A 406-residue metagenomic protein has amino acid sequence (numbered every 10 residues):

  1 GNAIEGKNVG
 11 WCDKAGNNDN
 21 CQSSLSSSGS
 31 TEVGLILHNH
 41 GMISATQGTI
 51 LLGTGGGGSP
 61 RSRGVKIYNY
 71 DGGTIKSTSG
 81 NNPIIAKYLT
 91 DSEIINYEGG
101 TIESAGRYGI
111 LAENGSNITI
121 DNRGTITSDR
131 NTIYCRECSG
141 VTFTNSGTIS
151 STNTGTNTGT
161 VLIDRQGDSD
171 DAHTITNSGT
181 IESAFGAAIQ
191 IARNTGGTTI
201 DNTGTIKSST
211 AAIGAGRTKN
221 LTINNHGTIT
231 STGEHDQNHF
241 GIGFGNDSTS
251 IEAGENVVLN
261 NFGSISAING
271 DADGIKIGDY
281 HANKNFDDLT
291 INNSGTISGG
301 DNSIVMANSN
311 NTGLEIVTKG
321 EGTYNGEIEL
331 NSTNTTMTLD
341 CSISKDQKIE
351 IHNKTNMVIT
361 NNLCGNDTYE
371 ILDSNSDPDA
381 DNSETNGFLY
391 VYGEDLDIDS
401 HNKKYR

Functional and structural regions predicted by a protein language model:
G1-R406: Long, low-complexity, polar and repeat-rich extracellular regions of very large Gram-negative surface proteins
